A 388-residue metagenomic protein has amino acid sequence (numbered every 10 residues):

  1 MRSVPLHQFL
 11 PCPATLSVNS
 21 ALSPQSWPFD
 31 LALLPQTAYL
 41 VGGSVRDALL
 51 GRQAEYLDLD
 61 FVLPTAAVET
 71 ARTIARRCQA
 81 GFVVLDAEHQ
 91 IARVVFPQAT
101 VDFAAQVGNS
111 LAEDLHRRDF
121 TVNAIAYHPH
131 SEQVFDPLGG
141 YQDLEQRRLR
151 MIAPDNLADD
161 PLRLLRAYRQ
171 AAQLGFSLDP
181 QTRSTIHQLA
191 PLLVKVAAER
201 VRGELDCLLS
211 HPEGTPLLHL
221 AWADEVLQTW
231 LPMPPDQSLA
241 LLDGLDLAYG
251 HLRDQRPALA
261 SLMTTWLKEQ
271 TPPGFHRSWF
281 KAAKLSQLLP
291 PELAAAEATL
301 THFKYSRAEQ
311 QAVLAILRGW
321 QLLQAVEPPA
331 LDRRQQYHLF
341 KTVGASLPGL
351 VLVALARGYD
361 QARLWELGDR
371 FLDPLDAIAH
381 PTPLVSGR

Functional and structural regions predicted by a protein language model:
M1-R388: Catalytic cores of the polymerase beta-like nucleotidyltransferase superfamily and closely associated nucleotide
